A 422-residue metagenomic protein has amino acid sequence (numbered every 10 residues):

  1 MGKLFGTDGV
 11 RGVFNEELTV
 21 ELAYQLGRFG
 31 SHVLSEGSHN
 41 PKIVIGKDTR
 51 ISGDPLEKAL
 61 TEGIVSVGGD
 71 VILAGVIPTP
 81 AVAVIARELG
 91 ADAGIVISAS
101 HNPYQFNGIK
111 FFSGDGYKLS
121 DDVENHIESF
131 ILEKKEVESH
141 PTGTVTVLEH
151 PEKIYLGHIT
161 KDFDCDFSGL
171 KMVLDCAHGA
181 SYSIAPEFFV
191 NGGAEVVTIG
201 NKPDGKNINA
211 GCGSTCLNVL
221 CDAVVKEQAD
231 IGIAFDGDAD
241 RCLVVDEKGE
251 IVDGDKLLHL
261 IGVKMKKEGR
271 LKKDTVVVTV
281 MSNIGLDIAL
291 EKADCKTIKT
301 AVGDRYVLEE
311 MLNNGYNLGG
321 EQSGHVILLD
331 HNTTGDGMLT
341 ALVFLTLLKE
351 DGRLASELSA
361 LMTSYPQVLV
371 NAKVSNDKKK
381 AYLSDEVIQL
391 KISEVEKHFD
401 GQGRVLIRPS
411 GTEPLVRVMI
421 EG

Functional and structural regions predicted by a protein language model:
M1-E62, S66-G68, V145-L170, K379-K380 (+1 more regions): An N-terminal, well-structured beta->alpha segment
D8, I45, V82, I95 (+11 more regions): Buried hydrophobic positions in well-ordered alpha/beta secondary-structure cores of metabolic enzymes
V13, N107-E227: Gly/Ser/Thr-enriched, mixed-charge loops and adjacent short helices that form phosphate/oxyanion-binding elements
H32, E36-N107, E187-V245: N-terminal small/polar loop signature for handling phosphorylated ligands or for N-terminal nucleophile
H39-D48, I72, K171-V173, T275-V280 (+1 more regions): Short glycine-rich phosphate-binding loop at a beta-alpha junction
V71-P80, I251-G254, V278-T279, T300-A301: Active-site nucleophile and cofactor-binding loops and adjacent substrate-binding regions of central metabolic enzymes
Y104-Q105, S113-S120, S129, D166-S168 (+2 more regions): Replace "Mg2+/Mn2+-dependent" with "divalent metal-dependent
I231, E268-G422: Phosphate-binding and adjacent anionic-ligand microenvironments
